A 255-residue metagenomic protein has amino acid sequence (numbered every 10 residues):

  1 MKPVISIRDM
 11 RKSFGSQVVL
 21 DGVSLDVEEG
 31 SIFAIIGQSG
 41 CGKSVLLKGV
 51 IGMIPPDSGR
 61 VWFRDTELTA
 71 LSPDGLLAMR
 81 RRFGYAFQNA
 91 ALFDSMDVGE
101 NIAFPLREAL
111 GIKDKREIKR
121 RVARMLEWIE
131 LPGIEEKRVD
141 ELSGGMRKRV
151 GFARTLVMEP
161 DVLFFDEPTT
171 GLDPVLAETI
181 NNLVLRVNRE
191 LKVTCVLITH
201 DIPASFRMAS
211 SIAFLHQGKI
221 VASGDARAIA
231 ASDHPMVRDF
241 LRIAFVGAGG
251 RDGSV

Functional and structural regions predicted by a protein language model:
I51: Helix-to-loop junction immediately C-terminal to a conserved catalytic motif
T66-E67, K115-I134: Conserved ABC ATPase "signature" region
L68-G84, K115, I229-S232: ABC ATPase NBD coupling module
R138-L142, M146: Conserved ABC ATPase signature
E159: Conserved catalytic motifs of ABC-family nucleotide-binding domains
L163-D166: Catalytic Walker B motif of ABC-type/P-loop ATPase nucleotide-binding domains
